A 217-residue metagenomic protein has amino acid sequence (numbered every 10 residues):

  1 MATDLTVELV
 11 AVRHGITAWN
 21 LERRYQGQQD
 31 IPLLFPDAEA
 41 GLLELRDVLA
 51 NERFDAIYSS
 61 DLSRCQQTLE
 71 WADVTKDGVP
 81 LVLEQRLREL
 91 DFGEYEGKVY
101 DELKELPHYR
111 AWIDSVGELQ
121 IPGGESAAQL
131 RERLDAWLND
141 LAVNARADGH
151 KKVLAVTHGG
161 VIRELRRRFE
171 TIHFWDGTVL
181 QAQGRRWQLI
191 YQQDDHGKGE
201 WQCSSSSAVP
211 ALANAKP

Functional and structural regions predicted by a protein language model:
V7, V12-K76: Active-site-proximal alpha-helix that buttresses catalytic centers in soluble enzyme cores
L9, G149-G159: Generic beta-sheet signal
P32, T75-R133: Phosphate-handling substructures
A50-R53, L141-K151: Glycine-rich phosphate-binding loop signature in dinucleotide/nucleotide-binding domains
A50-R86, I190-P217: Conserved histidine-centered catalytic loops in small-molecule metabolism enzymes
S59-S60, E132, V156-T157: Short beta-strand scaffold positions
G159-R163, E200: GST superfamily/GST-like fold recognition
E170-Q202: Domain-level recognition of soluble alpha/beta enzyme cores, biased toward histidine phosphatases/phosphomutases
